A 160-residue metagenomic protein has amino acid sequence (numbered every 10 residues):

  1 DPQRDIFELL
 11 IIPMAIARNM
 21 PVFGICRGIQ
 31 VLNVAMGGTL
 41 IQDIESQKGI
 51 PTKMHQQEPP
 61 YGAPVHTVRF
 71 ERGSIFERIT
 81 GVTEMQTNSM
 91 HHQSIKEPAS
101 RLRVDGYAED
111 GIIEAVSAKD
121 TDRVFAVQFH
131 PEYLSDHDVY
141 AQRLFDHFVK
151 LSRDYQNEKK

Functional and structural regions predicted by a protein language model:
D1-M20, E45-K160: Amide-donor transfer/coupling interface in amidating biosynthetic enzymes
P13-I41: Catalytic nucleophile loop
